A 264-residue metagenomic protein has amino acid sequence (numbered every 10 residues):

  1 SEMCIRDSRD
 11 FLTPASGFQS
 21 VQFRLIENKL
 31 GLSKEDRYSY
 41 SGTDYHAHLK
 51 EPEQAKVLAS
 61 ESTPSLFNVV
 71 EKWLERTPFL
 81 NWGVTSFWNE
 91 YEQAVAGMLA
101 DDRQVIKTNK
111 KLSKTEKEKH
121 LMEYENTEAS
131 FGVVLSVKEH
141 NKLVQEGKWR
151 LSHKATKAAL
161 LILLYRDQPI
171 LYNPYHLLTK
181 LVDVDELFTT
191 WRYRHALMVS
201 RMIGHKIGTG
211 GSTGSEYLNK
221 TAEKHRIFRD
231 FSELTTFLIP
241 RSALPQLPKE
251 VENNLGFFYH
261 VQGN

Functional and structural regions predicted by a protein language model:
E2-I5: Short, small-residue-biased leader/transition segments that mark boundaries at the very start of proteins
D10-F67, K72: Long, charge-patterned amphipathic interaction tracts in eukaryotic proteins
K56, S60, P64, E71-N264: C-terminal accessory extensions/subdomains outside the catalytic/core fold
